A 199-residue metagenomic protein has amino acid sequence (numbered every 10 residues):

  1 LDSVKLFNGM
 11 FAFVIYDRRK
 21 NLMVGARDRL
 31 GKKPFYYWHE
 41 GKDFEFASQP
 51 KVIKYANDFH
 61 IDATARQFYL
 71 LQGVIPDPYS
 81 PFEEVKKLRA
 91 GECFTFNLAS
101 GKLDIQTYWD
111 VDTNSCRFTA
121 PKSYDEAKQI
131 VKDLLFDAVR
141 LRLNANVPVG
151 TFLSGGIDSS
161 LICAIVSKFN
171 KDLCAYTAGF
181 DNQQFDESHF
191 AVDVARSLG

Functional and structural regions predicted by a protein language model:
L1-G199: Cysteine-centered catalytic environments shared across enzyme families
